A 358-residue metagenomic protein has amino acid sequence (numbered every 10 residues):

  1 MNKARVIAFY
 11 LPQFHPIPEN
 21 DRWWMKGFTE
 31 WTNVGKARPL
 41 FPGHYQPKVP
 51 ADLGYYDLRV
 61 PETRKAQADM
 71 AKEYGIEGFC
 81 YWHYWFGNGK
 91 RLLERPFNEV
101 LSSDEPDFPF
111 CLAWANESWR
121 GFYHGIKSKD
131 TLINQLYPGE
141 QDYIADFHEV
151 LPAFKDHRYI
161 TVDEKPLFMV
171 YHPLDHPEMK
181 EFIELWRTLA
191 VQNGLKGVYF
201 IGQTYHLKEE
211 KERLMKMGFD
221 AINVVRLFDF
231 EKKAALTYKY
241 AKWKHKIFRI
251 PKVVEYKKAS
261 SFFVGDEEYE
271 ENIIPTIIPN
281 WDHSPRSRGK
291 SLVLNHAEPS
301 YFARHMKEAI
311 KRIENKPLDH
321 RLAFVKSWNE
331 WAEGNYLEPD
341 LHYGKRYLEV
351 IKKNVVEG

Functional and structural regions predicted by a protein language model:
M1-G358: Glycan-processing catalytic domains of CAZymes
